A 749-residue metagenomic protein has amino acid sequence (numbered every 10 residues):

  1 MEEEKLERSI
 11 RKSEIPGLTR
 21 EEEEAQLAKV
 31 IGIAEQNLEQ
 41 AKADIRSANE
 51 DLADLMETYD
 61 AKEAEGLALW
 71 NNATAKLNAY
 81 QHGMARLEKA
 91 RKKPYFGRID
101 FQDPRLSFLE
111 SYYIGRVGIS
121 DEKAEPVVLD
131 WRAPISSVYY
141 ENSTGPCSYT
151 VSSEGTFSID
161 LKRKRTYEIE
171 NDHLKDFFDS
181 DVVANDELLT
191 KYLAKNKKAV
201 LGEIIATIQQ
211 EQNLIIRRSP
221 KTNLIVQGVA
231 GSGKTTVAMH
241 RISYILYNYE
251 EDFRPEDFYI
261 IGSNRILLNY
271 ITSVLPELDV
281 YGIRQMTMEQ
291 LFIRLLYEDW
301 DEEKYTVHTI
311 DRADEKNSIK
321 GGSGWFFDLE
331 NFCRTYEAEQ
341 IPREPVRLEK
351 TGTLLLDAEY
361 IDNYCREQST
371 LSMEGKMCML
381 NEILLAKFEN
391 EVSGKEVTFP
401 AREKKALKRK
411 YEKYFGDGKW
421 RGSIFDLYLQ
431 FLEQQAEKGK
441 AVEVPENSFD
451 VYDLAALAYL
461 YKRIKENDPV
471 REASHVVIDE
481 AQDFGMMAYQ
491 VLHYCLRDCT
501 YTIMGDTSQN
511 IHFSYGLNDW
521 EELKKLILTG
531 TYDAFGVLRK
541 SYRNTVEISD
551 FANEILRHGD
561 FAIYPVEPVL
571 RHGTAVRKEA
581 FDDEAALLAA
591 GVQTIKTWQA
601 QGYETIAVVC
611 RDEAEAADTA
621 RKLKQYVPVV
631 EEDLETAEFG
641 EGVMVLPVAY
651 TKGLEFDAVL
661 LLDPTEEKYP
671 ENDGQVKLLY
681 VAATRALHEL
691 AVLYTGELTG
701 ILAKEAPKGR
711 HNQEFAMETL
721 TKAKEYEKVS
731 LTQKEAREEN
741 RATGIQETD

Functional and structural regions predicted by a protein language model:
M1-A41, K191-T306, V681-T684, K728-S730 (+1 more regions): P-loop NTPase Walker
M1-I205, Q209, N213-L214, T699-G700 (+5 more regions): Extended, charged low-complexity regulatory segments
A85-R91, R98-L106, F157-I159, R165-E168 (+7 more regions): A general structural signal for short secondary-structure junctions and capping/turn motifs
R98-D100, T166, I225, V237 (+3 more regions): A structural signal for short, well-ordered beta-strand segments and their strand-loop junctions that often border
A194, K198, I319, T370 (+2 more regions): Conserved phosphate/pyrophosphate-binding and hydrolysis machinery centered on Walker-type P-loop NTPases, extending
V200, I204, K234-A238, Y452-D453 (+2 more regions): Phosphate/oxyanion-binding active-site loops and adjacent basic polyanion-contact surfaces
L246-V477, D483-V491, C499, T531: Alpha-helical nucleic-acid-binding subdomain of P-loop helicases immediately C-terminal to the Walker A/P-loop
E251, E256, R265, N269-Y281 (+5 more regions): Conserved helicase motor core of SF1/SF2 NTP-dependent helicases
